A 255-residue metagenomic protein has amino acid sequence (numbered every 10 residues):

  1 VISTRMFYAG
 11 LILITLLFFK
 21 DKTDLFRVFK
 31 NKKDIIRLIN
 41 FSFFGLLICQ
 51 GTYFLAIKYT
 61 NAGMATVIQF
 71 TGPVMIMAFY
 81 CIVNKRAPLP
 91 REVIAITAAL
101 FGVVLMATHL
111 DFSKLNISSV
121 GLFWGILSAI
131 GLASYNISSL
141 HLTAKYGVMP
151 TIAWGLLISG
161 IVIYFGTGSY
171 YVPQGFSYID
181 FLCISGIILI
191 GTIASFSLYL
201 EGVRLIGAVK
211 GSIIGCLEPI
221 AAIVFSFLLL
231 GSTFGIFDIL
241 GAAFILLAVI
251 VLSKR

Functional and structural regions predicted by a protein language model:
V1-A9, L55-G72, S118-I130, I179-L189: Structural signature of hydrophobic alpha-helical transmembrane segments
S3-T4, Q50, M64-T71, S138-G160 (+1 more regions): Helix-helix packing/entry segments at the starts of transmembrane helices
F7-L11, V74, L100, L157-I161 (+2 more regions): Small-residue-rich packing faces within the transmembrane alpha-helices of Major Facilitator Superfamily
G10-F41, F54, Y59, K85-I94 (+5 more regions): Membrane-interface interhelical linkers
L13, P88-L110, I163, C216 (+2 more regions): Hydrophobic transmembrane alpha-helices of multi-pass small-molecule transport proteins
S42-L47, G51, P73-A78, V104 (+5 more regions): Hydrophobic/small/kink-forming positions within alpha-helical transmembrane segments of polytopic membrane proteins
I48-T52, V104-K114, S159-P173, I220-D238: Hydrophobic alpha-helical transmembrane segments in multi-pass integral membrane proteins
M64, A87-E92, P150, K210 (+1 more regions): Residue-level recognition of membrane-helix boundary sites in multi-pass small-molecule transporters
